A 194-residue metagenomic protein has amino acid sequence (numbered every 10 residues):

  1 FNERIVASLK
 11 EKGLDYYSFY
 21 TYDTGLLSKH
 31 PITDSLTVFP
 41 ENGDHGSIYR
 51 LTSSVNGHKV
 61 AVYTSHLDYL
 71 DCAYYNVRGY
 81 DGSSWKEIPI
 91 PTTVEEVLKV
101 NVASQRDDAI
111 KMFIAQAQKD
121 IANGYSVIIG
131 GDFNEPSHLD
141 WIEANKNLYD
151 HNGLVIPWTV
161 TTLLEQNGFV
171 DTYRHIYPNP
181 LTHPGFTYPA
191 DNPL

Functional and structural regions predicted by a protein language model:
F1-E3, V62-S65, K99-A144, T172: Active-site beta-strand/loop signature of hydrolases that rely on acidic residues for catalysis
N2-D81: Structured beta-strand-rich core segments of catalytic domains in phosphoester-bond hydrolases
A7, E11, A115, T162-Q166: Charged/polar, solvent-exposed surface patches and flexible loops
G13-D15, K59, G124-S126, G168-F169: A generic structural signal for alpha->beta connector loops
D15-S28, D108, K119, S137-L194: Active site of divalent-metal-dependent phosphoester/diester hydrolases
I32, L67-L70, F133-P136, Y177-N179: Short, solvent-exposed loop/turn segments at secondary-structure junctions
E41-S54, K111-I121, Y125-V127, V155 (+1 more regions): Generic detector of contiguous secondary-structure segments
Y75-A103, A144-N147, H151: A solvent-exposed, charged loop/short amphipathic helix patch at secondary-structure junctions
